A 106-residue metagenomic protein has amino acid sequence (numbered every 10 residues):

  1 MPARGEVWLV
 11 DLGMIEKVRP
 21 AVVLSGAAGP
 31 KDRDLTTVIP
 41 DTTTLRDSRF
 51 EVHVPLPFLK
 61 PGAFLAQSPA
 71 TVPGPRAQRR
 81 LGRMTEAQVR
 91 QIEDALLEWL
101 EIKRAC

Functional and structural regions predicted by a protein language model:
M1-C106: Conserved functional hotspots at enzyme active or ligand-binding sites that engage polyanionic ligands
